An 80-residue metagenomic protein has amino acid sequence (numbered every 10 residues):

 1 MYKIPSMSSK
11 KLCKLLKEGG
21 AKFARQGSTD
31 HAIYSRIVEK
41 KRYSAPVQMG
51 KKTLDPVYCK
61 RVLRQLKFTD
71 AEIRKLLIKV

Functional and structural regions predicted by a protein language model:
M1-Q26, H31, S35-V80: Basic nucleic-acid-binding interfaces
